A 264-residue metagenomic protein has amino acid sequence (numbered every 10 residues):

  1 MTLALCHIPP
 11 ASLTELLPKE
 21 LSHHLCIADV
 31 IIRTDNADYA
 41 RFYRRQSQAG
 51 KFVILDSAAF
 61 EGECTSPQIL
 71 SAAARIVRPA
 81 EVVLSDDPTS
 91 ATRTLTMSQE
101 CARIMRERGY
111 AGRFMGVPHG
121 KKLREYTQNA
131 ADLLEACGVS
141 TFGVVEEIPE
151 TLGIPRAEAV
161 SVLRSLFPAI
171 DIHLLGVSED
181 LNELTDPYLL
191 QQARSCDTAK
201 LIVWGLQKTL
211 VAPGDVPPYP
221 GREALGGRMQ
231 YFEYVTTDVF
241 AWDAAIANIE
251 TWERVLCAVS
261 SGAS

Functional and structural regions predicted by a protein language model:
M1-E15, L70-S71, Y110, E135 (+2 more regions): Alpha/beta catalytic cores of nucleotide-metabolism and tRNA/nucleoside-modifying enzymes
M1-R106, D243, W252-S264: Non-catalytic, usually N-terminal nucleic-acid engagement modules in DNA/RNA processing proteins
F42-Y43, F52, F60, F114 (+4 more regions): Phenylalanine-focused residue identity feature
A73-G205: Eukaryote-skewed repeat-based solenoidal scaffolds used as protein-protein interaction platforms, primarily
